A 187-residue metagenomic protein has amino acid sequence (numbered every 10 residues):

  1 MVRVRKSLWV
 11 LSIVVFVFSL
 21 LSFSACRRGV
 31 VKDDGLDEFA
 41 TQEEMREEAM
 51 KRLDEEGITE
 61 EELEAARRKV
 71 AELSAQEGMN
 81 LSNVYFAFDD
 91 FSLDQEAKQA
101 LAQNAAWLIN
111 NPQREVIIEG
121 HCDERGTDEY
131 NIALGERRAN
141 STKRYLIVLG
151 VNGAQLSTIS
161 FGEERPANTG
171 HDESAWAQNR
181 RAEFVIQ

Functional and structural regions predicted by a protein language model:
V2-I13: Bacterial N-terminal signal peptides that target proteins for export
S7-L8, D90, G126-D128: A short, structure-level motif marking secondary-structure boundaries and short turns
I13-L20: Hydrophobic helical h-region of N-terminal Sec-dependent signal peptides in bacterial secretory/periplasmic proteins
L20, G78, N110, V148-G150: Alpha-helix termination/capping residues and helix-transition junctions
L21-A25: C-terminal motif of bacterial Sec signal peptides marking the signal peptidase cleavage site
R27-E115: Periplasmic peptidoglycan-binding/tethering modules of Gram-negative envelope proteins
H121-Q187: Periplasmic OmpA-like peptidoglycan-binding domain that tethers envelope proteins to the cell wall
